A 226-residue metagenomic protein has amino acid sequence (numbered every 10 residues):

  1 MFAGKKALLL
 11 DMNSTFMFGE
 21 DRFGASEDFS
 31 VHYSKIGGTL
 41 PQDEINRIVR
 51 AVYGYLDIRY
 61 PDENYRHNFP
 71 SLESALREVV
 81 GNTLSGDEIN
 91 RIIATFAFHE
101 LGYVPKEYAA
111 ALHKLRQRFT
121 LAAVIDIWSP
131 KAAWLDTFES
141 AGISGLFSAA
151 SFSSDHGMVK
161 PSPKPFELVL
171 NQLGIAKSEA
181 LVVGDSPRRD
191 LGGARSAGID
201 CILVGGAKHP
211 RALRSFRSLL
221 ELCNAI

Functional and structural regions predicted by a protein language model:
M1-L10, G19-E20, I36-D43, V104 (+2 more regions): Asp-based, Mg2+/Mn2+-dependent phosphohydrolase catalytic module
F2-A109, K131: N-terminal helical cap/lid subdomain that shapes the substrate entry/recognition surface in HAD-like hydrolases
Q117-R118: Structured helix-beta-strand junction loops
